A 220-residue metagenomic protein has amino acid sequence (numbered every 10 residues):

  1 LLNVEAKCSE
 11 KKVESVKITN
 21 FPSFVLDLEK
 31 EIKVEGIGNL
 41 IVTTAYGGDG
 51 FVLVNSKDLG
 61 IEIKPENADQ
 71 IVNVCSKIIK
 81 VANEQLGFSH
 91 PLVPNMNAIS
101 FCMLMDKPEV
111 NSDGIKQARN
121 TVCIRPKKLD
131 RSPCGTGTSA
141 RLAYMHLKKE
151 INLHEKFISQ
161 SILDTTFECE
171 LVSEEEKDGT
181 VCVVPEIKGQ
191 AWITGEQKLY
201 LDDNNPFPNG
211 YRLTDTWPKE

Functional and structural regions predicted by a protein language model:
L1-E220: Active-site proximal loop and beta-alpha junction motif in alpha/beta enzyme cores
